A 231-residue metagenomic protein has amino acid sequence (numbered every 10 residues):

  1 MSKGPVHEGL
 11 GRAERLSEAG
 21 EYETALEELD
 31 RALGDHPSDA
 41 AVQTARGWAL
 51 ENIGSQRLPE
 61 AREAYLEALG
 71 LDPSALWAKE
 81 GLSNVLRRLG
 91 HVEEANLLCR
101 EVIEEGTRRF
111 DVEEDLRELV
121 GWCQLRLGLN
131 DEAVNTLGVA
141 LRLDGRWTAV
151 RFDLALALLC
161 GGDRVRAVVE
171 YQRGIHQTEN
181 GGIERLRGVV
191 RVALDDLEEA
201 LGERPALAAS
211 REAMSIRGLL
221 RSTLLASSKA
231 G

Functional and structural regions predicted by a protein language model:
H7, A41, W77, D111-D115 (+2 more regions): Start-of-helix register in tetratricopeptide repeats
E14, W48-L50, N84, W122 (+1 more regions): Residue-level recognition of tetratricopeptide repeat
A19-E27, I53-E67, L89-G106, L127-T136 (+1 more regions): Structural signature of tandem alpha-helical TPR/SEL1-like repeats, specifically the intra-repeat loop/turn
R31-G34, L66-G70, E104, R108 (+2 more regions): Conserved structural position within tetratricopeptide repeats
E104, F152, L156-G182, G218: TPR/TPR-like (Sel1-like) alpha-helical repeat modules
E184-G231: Terminal, low-structured helical/coil segments at or just beyond the last alpha-helical repeat
